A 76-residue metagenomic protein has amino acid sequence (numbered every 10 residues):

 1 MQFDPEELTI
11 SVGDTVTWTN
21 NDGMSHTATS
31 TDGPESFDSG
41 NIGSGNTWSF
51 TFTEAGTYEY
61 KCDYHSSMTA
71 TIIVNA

Functional and structural regions predicted by a protein language model:
M1-A76: Extracytoplasmic copper-binding redox domains, predominantly the cupredoxin/blue-copper superfamily
